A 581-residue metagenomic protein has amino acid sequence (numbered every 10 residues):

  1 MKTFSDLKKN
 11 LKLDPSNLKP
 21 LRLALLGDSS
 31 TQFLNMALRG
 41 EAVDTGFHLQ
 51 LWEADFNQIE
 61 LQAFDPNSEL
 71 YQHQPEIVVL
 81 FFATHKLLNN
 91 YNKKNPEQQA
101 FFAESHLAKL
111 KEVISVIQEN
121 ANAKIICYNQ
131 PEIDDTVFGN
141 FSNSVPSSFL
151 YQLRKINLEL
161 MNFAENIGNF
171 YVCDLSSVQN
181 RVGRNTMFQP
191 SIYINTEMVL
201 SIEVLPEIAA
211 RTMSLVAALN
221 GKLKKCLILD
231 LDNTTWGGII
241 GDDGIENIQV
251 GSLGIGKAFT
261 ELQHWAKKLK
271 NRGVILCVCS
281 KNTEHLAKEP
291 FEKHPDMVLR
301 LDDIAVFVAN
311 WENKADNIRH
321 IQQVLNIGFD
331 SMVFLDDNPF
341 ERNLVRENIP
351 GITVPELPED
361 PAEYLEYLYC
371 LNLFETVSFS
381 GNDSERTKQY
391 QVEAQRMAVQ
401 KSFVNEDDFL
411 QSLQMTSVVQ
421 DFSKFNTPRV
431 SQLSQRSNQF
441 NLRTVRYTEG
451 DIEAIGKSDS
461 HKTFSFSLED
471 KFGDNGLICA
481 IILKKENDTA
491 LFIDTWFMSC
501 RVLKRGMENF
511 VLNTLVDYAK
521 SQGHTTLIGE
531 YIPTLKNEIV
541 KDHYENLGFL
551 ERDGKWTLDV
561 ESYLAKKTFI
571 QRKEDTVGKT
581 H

Functional and structural regions predicted by a protein language model:
K12-P20, A37, D44-W52, E60-V199 (+1 more regions): Alpha-helical cap/lid subdomain in secreted, periplasmic, or secretory-pathway luminal O-acyl-processing enzymes
L21-M36, L231-T235: Catalytic nucleophile-elbow at a beta strand-turn-alpha helix junction centered on a G-D-S/GDSL motif, marking
L34-F47, W265-R272: A short, Lys/Arg-enriched amphipathic alpha-helix followed by its capping loop at the start of a domain
Q118-K124, G273-V274, G351-I352: A short helix->loop->beta-strand "cap" motif at the edges of active sites that frequently abuts
C226-I228, D232-D316, E375-T427, S431-Q435 (+6 more regions): Alpha-helical substrate-recognition element adjacent to the catalytic core
I318-P339, V345: Conserved Lys-Pro-Asp/Glu-containing loop-to-beta segment of HAD-superfamily phosphomonoesterases, centered on
V324, R346, P350-L413, D517-H581: Terminal substrate-recognition subdomain of acyl/acetyltransferases
L468-K471, L477-D553: Acyl-donor binding region in acyl/amide transferases
